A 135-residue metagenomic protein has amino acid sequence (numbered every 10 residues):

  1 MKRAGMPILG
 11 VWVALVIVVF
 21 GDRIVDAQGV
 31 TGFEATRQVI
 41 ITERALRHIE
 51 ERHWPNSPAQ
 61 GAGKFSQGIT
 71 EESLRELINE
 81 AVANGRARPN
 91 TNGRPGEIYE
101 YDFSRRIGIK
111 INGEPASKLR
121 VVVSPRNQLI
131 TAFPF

Functional and structural regions predicted by a protein language model:
M1-E50: Low-complexity, glycine/serine/proline-rich disordered segments that function as export/translocation leaders
G32-F135: Functional cores of ribonucleases/endoribonucleases
